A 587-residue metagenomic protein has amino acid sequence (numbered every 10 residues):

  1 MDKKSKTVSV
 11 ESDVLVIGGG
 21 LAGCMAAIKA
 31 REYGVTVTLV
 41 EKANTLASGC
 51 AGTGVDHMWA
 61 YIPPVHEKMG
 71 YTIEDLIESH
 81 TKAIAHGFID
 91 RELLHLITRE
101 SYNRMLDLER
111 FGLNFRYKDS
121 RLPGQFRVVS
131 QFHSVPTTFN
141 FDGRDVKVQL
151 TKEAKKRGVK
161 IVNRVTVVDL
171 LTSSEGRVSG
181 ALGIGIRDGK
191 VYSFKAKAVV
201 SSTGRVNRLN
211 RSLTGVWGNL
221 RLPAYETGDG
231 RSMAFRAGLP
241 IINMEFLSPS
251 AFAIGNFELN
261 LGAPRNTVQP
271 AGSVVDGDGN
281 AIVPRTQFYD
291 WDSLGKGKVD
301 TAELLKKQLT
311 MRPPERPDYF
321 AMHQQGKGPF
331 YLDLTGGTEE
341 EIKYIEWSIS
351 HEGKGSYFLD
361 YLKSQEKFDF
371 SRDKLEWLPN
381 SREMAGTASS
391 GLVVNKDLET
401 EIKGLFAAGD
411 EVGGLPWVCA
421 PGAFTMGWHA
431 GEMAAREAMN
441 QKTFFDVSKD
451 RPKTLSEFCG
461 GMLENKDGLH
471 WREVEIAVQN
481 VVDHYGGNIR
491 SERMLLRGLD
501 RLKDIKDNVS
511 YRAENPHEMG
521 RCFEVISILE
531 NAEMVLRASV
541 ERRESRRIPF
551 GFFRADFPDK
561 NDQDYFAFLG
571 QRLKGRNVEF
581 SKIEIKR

Functional and structural regions predicted by a protein language model:
M1-V14, E32: Extreme N-terminal leader/targeting segments of oxidoreductases
S9-S12, D188-A198, E401: Core beta-strand elements of the Rossmann-like FAD/NAD(P) dinucleotide-binding domain in flavoenzyme oxidoreductases
V14-L39: N-terminal Rossmann-like FAD-binding beta1-loop-alpha1 element of flavoenzymes
E32-T53: Glycine-rich FAD pyrophosphate-binding loop
A60-L96: Glycine-rich active-site loop/strand segments that organize a redox cofactor
Y102-N103, E109-V168, M244-C419, N488-R587: Mobile, glycine/GP-rich and aromatic-enriched active-site lid/loop segments adjacent to catalytic centers
S201-L259, A420-M433: Glycine-rich loop(s) and the adjacent beta-strand/alpha-helix scaffold that form part
M439-E518: Long, amphipathic alpha-helical stalk/connector segments used for oligomerization, subunit docking, or mechanical
